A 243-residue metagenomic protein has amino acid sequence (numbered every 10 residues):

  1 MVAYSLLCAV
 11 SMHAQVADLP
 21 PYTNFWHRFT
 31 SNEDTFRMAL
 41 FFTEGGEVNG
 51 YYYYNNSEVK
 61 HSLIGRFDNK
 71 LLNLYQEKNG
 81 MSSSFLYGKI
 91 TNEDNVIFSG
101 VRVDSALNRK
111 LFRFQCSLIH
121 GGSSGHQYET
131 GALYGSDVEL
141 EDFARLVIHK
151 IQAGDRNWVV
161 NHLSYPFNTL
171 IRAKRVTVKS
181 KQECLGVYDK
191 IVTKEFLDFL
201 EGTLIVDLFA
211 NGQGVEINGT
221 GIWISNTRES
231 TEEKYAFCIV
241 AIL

Functional and structural regions predicted by a protein language model:
M1-L19: Bacterial Sec-dependent N-terminal signal peptides
V16-N92, R102, R109-L118, Y128: Central antiparallel beta-sheet cores of small beta-barrel/beta-sandwich binding domains
N49, N73-Y75, I97-S99, N168 (+1 more regions): General beta-strand recognition
G65, R175-V187: A solvent-exposed, acidic/Ser-Thr-rich amphipathic alpha-helical stretch
S84-A106, C184-L243: Exposed beta-sheet edge and beta->alpha loop/turn motif
I119-H149: Short, low-complexity N-terminal intrinsically disordered segments enriched in polar/charged residues
L146-W158: Short helix-adjacent coil turns
L163-K174: Short, solvent-exposed secondary-structure junction/capping segments
